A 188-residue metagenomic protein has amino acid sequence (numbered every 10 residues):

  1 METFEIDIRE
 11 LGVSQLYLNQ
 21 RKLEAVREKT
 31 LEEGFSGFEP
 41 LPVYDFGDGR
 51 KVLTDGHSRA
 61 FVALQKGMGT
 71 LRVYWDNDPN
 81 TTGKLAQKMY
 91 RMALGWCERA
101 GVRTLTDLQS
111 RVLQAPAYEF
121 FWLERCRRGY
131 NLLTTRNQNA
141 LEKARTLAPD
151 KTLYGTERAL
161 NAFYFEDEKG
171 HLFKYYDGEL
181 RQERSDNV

Functional and structural regions predicted by a protein language model:
M1-T54, S58, L64: Short alpha-helix boundary/capping and kink motifs at helix termini
V26-E33, C97, A144-K151: Hydrophobic, Leu/Ile/Phe/Ala-enriched alpha-helical segments that form helix-helix packing faces
P42, V52-L53, R72-Y74, G155 (+1 more regions): A structural signal for short, well-ordered beta-strand segments and their strand-loop junctions that often border
D48-K51, T70, L160-Y164, E179: A generic structural signal for beta-strand entry/edge sites
D48-L141, P149: Basic- and aromatic-enriched surface patches that contact anionic nucleotides/nucleic acids
L53-D55, K174, Q182: A sequence-level detector of short linear motifs
A140-P149, L153-D177: Acidic, low-complexity, intrinsically disordered interaction modules
R184-V188: Short intrinsically disordered terminal tails
